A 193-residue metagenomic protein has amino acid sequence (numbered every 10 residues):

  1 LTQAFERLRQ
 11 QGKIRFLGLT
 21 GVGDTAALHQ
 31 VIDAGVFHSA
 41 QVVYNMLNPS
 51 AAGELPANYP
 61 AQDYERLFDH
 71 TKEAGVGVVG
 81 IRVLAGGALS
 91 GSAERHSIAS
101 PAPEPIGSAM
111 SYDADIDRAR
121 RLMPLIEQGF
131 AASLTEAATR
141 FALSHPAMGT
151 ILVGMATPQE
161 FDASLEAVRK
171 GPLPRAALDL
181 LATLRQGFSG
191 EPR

Functional and structural regions predicted by a protein language model:
L1-G190: Beta/alpha (TIM)-barrel catalytic core signal, keyed to glycine-rich beta->alpha loops juxtaposed to Asp/Glu that bind
